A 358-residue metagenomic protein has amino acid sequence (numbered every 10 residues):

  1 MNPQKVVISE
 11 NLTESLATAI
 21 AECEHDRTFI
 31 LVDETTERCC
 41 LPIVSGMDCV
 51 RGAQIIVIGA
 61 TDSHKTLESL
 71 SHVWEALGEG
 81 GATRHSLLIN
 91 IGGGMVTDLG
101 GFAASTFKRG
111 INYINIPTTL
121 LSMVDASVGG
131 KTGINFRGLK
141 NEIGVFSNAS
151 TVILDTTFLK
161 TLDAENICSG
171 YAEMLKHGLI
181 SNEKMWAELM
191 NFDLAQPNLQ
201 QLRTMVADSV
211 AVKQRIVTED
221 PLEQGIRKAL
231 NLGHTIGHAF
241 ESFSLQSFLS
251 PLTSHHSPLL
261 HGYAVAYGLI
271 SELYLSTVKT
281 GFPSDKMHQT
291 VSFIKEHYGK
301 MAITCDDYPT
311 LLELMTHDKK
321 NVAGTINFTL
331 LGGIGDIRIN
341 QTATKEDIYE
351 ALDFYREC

Functional and structural regions predicted by a protein language model:
M1-L87: ATP/NTP phosphate-donor binding region
W74-I91, D98-N115: Non-catalytic interfacial helical region
G78, A82, N148-T151, T157-A164 (+11 more regions): Generic secondary-structure signature for well-ordered alpha-helical cores
M95-F102, M123, H238-A239: Short glycine/serine/threonine-rich phosphate/pyrophosphate-binding segments that cradle anionic phosphate groups
F102-L194: A glycine/threonine-rich phosphate-anchoring loop and its flanking beta-alpha core in nucleotide/phosphate-binding
M174, F282-C358: C-terminal charged capping/lid subdomain of soluble metabolic enzymes
F192-P309: Active-site segments that bind and position negatively charged phosphate/pyrophosphate groups
